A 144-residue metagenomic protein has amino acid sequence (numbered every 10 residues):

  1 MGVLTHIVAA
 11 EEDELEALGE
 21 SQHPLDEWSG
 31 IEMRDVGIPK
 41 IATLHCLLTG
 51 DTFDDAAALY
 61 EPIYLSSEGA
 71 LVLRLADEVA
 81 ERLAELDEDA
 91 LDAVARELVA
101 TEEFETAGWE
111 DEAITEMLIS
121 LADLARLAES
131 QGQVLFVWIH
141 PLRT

Functional and structural regions predicted by a protein language model:
M1-D123, L127-Q131, H140-T144: Acidic (Asp/Glu-rich) sequence patches and key acidic residues that form negatively charged surfaces used
